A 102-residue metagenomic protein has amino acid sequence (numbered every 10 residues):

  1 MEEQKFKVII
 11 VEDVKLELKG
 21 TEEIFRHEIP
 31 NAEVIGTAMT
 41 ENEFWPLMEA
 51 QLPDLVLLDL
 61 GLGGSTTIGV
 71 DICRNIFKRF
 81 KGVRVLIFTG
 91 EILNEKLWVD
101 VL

Functional and structural regions predicted by a protein language model:
M1-I9: Non-catalytic signal-transmission and effector/linker regions of two-component phosphorelay proteins
F6, A32-E33, V83: A structural micro-motif
V14-E41: Two-component/phosphorelay signaling modules centered on CheY-like receiver
E22, T37-L55, G63: Acidic, metal-coordinating helix/loop segments flanking the phosphotransfer/catalytic sites of two-component signaling
E49-Q51, N75-G82: Conserved phosphotransfer cores of two-component systems
L57-I76: Conserved phosphotransfer microenvironments
D71, L86-I87, I92-L102: Alpha4 helix (beta4-alpha4-beta5 surface) of REC/receiver domains from two-component response regulators
